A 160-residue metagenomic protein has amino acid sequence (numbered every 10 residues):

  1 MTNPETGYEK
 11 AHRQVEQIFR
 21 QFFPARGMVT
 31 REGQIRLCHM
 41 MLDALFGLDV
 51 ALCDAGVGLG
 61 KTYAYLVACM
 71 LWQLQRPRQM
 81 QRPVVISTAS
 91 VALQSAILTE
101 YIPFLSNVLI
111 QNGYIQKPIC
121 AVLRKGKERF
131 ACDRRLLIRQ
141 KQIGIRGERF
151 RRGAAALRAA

Functional and structural regions predicted by a protein language model:
T2-E32, R76-A160: A substrate-engagement module of RecA-like helicase motors
M28-L45: N-terminal pre-P-loop "Q-motif" helix
M40-D43, T62-Q79, E100-F104: Walker A/P-loop NTP-binding motif
G47-A68: Walker A/P-loop
